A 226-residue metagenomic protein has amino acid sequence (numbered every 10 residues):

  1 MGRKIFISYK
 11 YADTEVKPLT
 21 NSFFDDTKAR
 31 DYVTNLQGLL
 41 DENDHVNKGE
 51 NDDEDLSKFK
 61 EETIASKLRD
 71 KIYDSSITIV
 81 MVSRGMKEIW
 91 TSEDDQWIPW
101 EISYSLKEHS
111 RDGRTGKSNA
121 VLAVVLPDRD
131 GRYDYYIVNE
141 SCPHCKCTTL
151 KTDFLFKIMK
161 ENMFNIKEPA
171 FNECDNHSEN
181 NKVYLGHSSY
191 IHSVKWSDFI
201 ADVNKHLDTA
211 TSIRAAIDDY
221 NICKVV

Functional and structural regions predicted by a protein language model:
M1-I77, K195, A201-V226: Conserved N-terminal substructure of TIR/SEFIR domains
K4-F6, Y11-K17, P127-V226: C-terminal interaction surface of TIR/SEFIR-family domains
T14-T27, E88-I98, D134-E140: Short, flexible/disordered intra-domain loops and linkers
K60-R69, I102-D112: Short secondary-structure capping micro-motifs at structural edges
D74-M86: Glycine-rich, often proline-containing surface loops adjacent to acidic residues and nearby aromatics that form
R84-G85, H109-R132: Short beta-alpha junction loops
G85-R111: Conserved TIR/SEFIR loop-to-helix hotspot centered on a Trp-containing motif with a nearby acidic residue
